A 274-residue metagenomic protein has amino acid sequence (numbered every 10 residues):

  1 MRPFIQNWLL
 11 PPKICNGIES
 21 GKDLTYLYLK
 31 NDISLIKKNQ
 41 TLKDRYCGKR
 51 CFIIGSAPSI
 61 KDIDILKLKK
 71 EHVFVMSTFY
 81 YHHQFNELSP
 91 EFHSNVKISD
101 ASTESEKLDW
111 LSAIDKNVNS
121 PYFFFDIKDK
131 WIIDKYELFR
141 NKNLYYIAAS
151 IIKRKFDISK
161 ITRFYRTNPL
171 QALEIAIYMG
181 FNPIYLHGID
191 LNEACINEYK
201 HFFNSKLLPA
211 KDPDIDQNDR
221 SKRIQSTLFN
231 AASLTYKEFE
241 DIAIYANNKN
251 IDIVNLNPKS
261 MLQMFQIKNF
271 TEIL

Functional and structural regions predicted by a protein language model:
M1-L274: Metal-ion/cofactor- or nucleotide/acyl-coenzyme-handling active-site neighborhoods
